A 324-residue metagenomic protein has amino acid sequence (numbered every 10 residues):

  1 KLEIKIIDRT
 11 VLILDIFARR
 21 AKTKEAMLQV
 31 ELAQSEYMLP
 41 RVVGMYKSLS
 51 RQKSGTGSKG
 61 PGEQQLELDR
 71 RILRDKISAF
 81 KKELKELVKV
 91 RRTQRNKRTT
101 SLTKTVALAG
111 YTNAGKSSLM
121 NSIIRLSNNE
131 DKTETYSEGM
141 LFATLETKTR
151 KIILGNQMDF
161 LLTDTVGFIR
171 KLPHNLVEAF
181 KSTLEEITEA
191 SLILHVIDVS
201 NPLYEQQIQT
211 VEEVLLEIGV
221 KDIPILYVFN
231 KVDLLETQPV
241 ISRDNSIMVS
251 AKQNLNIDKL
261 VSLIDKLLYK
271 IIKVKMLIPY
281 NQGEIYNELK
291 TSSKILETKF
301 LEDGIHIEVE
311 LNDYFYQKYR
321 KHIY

Functional and structural regions predicted by a protein language model:
K1-K5, N156-M158, F180-S246: Conserved C-terminal guanine-recognition region of P-loop GTPase G domains, centered on the G4
L2, T99-L102, T112-A114, G155-D159 (+4 more regions): Short flexible coil/turn linkers enriched for glycine and charged/polar residues that connect secondary-structure
L2-S54, P61, K221-L226, K231-Y280 (+1 more regions): Canonical P-loop GTPase G-domain recognition
A21, K59-L66, R70, N201-Y204 (+1 more regions): Conserved phosphate/pyrophosphate-binding and hydrolysis machinery centered on Walker-type P-loop NTPases, extending
Q29, E36-L39, V43-Y46, E67 (+4 more regions): Alpha-helical coiled-coil heptad-repeat register
R51-V177, T188: Conserved G1/Walker A P-loop phosphate-binding module
L73, L119, L145, D164 (+6 more regions): Conserved RecA-like P-loop NTPase ATPase core
K270-Y324: NTP-binding/hydrolysis catalytic cores, primarily Walker-type P-loop NTPases
